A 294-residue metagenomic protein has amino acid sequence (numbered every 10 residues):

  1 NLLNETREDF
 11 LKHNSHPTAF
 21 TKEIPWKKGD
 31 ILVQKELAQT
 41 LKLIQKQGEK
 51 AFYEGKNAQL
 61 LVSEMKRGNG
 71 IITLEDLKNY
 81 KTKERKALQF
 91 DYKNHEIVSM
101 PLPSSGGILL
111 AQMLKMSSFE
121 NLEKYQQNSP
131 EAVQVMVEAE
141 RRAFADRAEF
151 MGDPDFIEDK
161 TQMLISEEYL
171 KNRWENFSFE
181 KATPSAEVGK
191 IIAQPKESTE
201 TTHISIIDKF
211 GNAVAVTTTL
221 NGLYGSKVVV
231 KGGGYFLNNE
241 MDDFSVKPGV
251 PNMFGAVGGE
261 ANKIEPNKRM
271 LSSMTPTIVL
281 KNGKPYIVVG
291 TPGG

Functional and structural regions predicted by a protein language model:
N1, P101-N121, P266-G294: N-terminal accessory/precursor segments of enzymes
N1-E54, A58-P101, S105, I165-S166 (+3 more regions): Noncatalytic scaffold domains of N-terminal-nucleophile
K35-L43, K115-M116, I207-V216: Active-site-proximal alpha-helical segments within enzyme catalytic domains
I71-T73, A213-G283, I287: Active-site rim segments in enzyme catalytic domains, especially the processed small/beta chain of N-terminal
E84, S198-T201, L223, S272-M274: Short, small/polar residue-rich loop motifs at catalytic or cofactor-binding pockets
V98-G107, T201, S205, V216-V228 (+1 more regions): Glycine-rich phosphate/pyrophosphate-binding beta-alpha loops
F119-L220, G233, P248-G249, A256-V257: Internal maturation/activation junctions in enzymes
